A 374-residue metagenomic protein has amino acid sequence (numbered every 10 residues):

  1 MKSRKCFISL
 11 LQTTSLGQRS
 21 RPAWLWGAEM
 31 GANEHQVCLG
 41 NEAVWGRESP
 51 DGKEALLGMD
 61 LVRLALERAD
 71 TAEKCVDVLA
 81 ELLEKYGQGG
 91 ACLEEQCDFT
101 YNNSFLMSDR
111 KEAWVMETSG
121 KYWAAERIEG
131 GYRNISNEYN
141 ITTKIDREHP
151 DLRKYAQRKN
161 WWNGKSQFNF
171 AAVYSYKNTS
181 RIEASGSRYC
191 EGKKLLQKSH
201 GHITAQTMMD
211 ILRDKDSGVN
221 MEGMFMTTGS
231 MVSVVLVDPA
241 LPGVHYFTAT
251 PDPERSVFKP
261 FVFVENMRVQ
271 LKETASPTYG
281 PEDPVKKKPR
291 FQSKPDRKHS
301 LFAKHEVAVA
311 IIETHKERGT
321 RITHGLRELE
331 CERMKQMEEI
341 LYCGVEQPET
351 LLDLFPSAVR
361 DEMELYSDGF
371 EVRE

Functional and structural regions predicted by a protein language model:
M1-G58, V78-A205, G218, T228: A contiguous strand-loop segment
D51, L61-R68: Second-shell loop/turn segments in exported
R68-V76: Short, charged, surface-exposed loops that flank catalytic or proteolytic processing sites
I203, D210-L212: Catalytic-pocket segment enriched in acidic/His residues
V219-E346: Substrate-recognition/cap regions that form aromatic- and gly/pro-loop-enriched pockets for small-molecule ligands
E222, E332-E374: Acidic, low-complexity N-terminal propeptides/linkers enriched in Ser/Thr/Asp/Gly that mediate export, maturation
